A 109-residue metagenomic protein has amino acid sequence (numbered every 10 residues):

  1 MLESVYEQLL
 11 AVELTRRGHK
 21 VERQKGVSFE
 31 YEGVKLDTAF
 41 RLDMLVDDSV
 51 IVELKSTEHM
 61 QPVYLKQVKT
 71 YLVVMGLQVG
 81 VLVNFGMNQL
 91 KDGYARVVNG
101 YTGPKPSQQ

Functional and structural regions predicted by a protein language model:
M1-L2, L82: Short, surface-exposed helix-loop/turn micro-motifs enriched in polar/charged residues
L2-E3, E7, A11: Nuclease catalytic cores
A11, G26, K69: Short glycine-/small-residue-rich flexible loop motifs, especially phosphate/cofactor-binding loops
T15-E32: A short acidic/basic microdomain associated with nuclease active sites
V21, L42-M60, Y71: Conserved catalytic cores of phosphodiester-cleaving nucleases, focusing on short active-site segments
V27, L42-M44, Y94: A structural signal for short, well-ordered beta-strand segments
Y31-D47: Accessory recognition modules or surfaces
K55-Q108: Nucleic-acid nuclease catalytic cores
